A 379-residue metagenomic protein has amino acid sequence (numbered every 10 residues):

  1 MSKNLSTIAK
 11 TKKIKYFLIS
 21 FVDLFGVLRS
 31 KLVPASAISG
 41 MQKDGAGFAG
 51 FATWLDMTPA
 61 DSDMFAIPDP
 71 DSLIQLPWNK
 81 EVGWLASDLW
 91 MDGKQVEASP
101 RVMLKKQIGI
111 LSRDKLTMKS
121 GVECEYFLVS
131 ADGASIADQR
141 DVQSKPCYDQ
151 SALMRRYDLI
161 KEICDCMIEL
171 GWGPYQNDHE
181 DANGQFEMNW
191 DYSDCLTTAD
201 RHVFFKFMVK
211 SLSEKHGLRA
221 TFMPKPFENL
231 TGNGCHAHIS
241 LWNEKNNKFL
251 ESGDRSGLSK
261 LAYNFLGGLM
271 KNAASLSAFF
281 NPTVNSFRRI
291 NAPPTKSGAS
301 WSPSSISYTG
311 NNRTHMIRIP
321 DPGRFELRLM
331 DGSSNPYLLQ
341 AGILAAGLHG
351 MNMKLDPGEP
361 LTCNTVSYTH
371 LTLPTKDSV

Functional and structural regions predicted by a protein language model:
S2-I8, K15, S20-L28, L32-S112 (+2 more regions): Active-site capping/gating regions of soluble enzymes
K12-I14, K119: Short, surface-exposed loop/turn motifs at beta-strand boundaries within globular domains
L73-G93, G121-S151, I168-D194, D321: Residues forming anionic-ligand binding surfaces in small-molecule and nucleic-acid pockets of primarily soluble enzymes
D141-N233: Internal metal/ion-chelating core segments
N364-T365: Intrinsically disordered, low-complexity Ser/Pro/Gly-rich regulatory regions in eukaryotic proteostasis proteins
T369-T375: Conserved small/polar residues in nucleotide/adenosyl-binding loops
